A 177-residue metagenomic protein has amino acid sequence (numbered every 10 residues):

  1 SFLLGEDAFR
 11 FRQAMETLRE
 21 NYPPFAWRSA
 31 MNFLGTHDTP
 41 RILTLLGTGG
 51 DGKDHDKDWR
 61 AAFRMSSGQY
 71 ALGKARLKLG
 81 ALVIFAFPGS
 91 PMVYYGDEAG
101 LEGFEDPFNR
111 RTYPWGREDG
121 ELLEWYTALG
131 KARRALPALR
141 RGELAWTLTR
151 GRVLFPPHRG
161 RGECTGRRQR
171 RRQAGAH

Functional and structural regions predicted by a protein language model:
S1-D106, R134, L148-G151, P156-R159 (+1 more regions): Conserved alpha/beta catalytic core and glycan-binding cleft of carbohydrate-active enzymes
D106-Y113: Acyl/amide activation-and-transfer machinery of modular secondary-metabolite enzymes
N109, W125, R161: Residues that flank catalytic or metal-binding motifs in active/ligand-binding sites
Y113, G175-A176: Generic detection of short hydrophobic beta-strand segments and adjacent strand-loop junctions
Y113-L148: Aromatic- and carboxylate-lined catalytic core of secreted/periplasmic carbohydrate-active enzymes
